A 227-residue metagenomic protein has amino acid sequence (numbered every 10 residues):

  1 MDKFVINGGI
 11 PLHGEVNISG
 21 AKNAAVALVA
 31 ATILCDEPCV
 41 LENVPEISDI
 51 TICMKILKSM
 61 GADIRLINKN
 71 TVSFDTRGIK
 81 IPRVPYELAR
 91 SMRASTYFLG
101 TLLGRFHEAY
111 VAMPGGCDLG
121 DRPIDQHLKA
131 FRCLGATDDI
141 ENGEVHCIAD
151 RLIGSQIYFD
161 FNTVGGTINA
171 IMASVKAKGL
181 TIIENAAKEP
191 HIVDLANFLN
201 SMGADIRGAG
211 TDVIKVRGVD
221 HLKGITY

Functional and structural regions predicted by a protein language model:
M1-Y227: Structural preference for solvent-exposed beta-strand-turn elements and adjacent flexible terminal/loop segments within
